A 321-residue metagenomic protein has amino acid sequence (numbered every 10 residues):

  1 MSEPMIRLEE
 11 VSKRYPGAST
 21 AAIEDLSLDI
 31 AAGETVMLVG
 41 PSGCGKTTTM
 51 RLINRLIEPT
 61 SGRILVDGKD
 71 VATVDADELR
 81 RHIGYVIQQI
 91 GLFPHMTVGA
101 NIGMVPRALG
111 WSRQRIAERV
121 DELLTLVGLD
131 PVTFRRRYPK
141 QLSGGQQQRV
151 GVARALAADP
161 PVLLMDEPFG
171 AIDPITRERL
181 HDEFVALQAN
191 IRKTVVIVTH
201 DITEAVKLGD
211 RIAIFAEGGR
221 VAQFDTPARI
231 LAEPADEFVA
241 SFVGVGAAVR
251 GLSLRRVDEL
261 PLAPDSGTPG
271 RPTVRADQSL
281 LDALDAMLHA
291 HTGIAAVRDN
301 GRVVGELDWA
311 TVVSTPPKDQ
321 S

Functional and structural regions predicted by a protein language model:
N54: Helix-to-loop junction immediately C-terminal to a conserved catalytic motif
D70-G84, A108: ABC ATPase NBD coupling module
G99-R107, A117, D121: Short helical segment in ABC ATPase nucleotide-binding domains corresponding to the A-loop/adjacent helical element
Q114-T133: Conserved ABC ATPase "signature" region
R137-L142, Q146: Conserved ABC ATPase signature
A157-P161: A short, proline-enriched helix->beta-strand linker immediately N-terminal to the Walker B motif in ABC-type P-loop
T268-D299, L307-S321: The conserved cystathionine-beta-synthase
